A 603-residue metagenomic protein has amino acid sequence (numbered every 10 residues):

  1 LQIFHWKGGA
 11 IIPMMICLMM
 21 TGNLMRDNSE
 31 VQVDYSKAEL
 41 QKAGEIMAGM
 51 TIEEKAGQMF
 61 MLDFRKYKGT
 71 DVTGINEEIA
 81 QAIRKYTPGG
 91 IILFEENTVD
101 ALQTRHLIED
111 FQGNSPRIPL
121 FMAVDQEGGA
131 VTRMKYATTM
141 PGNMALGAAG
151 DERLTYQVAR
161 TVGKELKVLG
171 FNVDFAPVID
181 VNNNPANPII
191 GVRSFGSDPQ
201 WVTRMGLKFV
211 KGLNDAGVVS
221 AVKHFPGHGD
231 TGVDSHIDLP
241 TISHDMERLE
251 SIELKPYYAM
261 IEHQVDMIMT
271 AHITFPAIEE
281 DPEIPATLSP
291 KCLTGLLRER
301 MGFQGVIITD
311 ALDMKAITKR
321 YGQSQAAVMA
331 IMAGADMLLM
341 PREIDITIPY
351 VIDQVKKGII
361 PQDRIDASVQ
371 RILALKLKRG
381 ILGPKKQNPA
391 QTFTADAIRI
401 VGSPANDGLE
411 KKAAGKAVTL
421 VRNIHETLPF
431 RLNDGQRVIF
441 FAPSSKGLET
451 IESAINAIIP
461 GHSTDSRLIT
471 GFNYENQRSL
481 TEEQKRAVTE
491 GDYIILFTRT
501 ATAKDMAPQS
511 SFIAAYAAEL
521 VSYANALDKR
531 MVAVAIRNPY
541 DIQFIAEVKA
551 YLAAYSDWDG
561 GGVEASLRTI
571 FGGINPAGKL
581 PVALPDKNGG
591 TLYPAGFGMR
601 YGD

Functional and structural regions predicted by a protein language model:
L1-I11: Bacterial N-terminal signal peptides that target proteins for export
H5, L18, G22-Q81, E299 (+2 more regions): Preference for extracellular/luminal or secreted protein segments
E45-T51, G69-E78, V99-M122, A130-T132 (+2 more regions): Second-shell residues forming the walls of enzyme active-site clefts
G57-M59, D63, Q81-A101, P185-A186 (+2 more regions): Short acidic, glycine-rich surface-loop motifs adjacent to enzyme active sites
R65-K66, V124-T132, N172-N182, V222-H228 (+3 more regions): Short glycine-enriched loops at secondary-structure junctions
E77-F94, R160-V173: Catalytic domains of carbohydrate-active enzymes, especially glycoside hydrolases
T139-G150, S194-G196: A charged helix-plus-loop insertion that forms the helical arch/lid used to bind and gate nucleic-acid substrates
